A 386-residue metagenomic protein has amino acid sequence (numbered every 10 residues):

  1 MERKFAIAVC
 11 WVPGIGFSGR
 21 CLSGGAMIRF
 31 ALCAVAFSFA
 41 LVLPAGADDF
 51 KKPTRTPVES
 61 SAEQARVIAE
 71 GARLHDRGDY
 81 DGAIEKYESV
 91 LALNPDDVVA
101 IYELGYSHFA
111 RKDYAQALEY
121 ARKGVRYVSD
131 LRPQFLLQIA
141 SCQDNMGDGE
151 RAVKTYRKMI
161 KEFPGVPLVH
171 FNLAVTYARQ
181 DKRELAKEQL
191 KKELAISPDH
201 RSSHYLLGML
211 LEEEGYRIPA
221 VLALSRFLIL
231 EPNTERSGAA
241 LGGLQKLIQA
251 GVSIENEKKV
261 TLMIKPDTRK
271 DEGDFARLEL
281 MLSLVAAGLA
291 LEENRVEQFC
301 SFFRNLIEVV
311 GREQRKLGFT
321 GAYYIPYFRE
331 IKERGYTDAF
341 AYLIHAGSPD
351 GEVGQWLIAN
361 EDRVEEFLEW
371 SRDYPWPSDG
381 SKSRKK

Functional and structural regions predicted by a protein language model:
S60-L93, Y106, A110, S141: Alpha-helical segment of the N-proximal tetratricopeptide repeat
D76-R77, A110-R111, N145, R179-Q180 (+2 more regions): Register position in tetratricopeptide repeats
D97, L131-R132, V166, H200 (+1 more regions): Residue-level recognition of tetratricopeptide repeat
A100, Q134-F135, V169, S203 (+1 more regions): TPR alpha-solenoid repeat register
E103-Y106, L137-Q138, N172, L206 (+1 more regions): Canonical tetratricopeptide repeat
N145-E150, P219-V221, N233, K246-R269: Alpha-helical linker/edge segments of TPR/alpha-solenoid repeat scaffolds and analogous pre-/post-domain helices
